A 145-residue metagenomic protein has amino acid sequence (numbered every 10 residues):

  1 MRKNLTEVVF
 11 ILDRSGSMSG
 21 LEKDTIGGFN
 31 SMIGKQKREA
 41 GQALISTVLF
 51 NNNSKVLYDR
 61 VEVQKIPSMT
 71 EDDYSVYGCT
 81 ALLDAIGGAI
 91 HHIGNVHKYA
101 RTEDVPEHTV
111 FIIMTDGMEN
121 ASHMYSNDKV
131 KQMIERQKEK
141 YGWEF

Functional and structural regions predicted by a protein language model:
M1-F145: Acidic, low-complexity intrinsically disordered regions
